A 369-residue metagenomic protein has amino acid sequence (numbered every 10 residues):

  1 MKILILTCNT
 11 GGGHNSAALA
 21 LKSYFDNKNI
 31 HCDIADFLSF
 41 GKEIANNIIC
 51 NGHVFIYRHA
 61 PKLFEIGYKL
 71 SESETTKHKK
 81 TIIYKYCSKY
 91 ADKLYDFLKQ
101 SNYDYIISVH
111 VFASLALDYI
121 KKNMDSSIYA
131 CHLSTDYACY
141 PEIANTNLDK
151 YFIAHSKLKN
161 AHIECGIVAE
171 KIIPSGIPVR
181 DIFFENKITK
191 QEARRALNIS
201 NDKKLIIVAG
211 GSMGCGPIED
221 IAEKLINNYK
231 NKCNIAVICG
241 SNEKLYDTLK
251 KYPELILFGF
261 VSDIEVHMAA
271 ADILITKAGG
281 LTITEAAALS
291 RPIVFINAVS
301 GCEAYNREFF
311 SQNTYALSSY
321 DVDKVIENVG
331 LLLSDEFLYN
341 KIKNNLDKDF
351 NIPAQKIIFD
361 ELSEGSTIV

Functional and structural regions predicted by a protein language model:
G12, A17, K69-G166, K171-S175: Active-site and donor-binding regions of nucleotide-sugar-utilizing enzymes
A20, Y24-Y95: Conserved N-terminal ligand/cofactor-binding loop architecture of enzyme catalytic domains
D149-K203, G210-S212, G240-N242: A nucleotide-sugar donor-handling region in carbohydrate enzymes
K190-E192, I199-A270: Donor-nucleotide binding loops and adjacent catalytic segments primarily of GT-B fold Leloir glycosyltransferases
A269-G279: Acidic donor-binding loop of glycosyltransferase active sites
A271-D272, S290-P292: A short alpha->beta transition loop at the rim of the catalytic pocket in nucleotide-sugar-dependent
S300-V329: Change "using UDP/GDP/dTDP sugars" to "using nucleotide sugars
L317, V322, G330-D349, E364 (+1 more regions): Conserved donor-nucleotide binding/catalytic region of nucleotide-linked donor-dependent transferases
